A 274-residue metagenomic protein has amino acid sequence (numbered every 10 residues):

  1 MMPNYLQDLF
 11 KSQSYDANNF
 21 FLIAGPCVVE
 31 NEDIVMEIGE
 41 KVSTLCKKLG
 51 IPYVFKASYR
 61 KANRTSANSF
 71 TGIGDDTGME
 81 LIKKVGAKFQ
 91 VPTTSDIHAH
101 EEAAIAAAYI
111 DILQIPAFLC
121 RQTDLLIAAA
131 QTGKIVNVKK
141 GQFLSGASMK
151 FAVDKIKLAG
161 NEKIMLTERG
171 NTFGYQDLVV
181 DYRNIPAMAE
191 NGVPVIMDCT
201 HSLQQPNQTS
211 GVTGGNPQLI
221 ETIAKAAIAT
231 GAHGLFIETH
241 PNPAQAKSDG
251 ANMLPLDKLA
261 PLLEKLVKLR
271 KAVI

Functional and structural regions predicted by a protein language model:
M1-L22, K271-I274: N-terminal amphipathic alpha-helix/helix-capping segment at the start of soluble metabolic enzymes
N19-I23, P52-K56, Q90-T94, D111-I112 (+4 more regions): Structural preference for beta-strand elements that scaffold enzyme active sites
L22, P26-V35, V54-D75, T239-D249: Glycine-rich, proline-tolerant flexible connector loops at the mouths of alpha/beta enzymes
P26, F55-Y59, S95-I97, A117 (+4 more regions): A cross-domain feature marking catalytic cores of carbohydrate-active enzymes and several ubiquitous metabolic/repair
K41-L49, N68-T94, A129-I135, I185-V195 (+2 more regions): Alpha-helix-loop-beta-strand connector modules within alpha/beta enzyme cores
A67-D76, I112-L119, Y175-Y182, L203-I228 (+2 more regions): Active-site-adjacent loop and "lid" segments of alpha/beta metabolic enzymes
I73-G74, K88-E102, D111-D124, I135-G146 (+1 more regions): Catalytic beta/alpha-barrel core
G133, N137-T239: Catalytic alpha/beta core domains of metabolic enzymes, predominantly
